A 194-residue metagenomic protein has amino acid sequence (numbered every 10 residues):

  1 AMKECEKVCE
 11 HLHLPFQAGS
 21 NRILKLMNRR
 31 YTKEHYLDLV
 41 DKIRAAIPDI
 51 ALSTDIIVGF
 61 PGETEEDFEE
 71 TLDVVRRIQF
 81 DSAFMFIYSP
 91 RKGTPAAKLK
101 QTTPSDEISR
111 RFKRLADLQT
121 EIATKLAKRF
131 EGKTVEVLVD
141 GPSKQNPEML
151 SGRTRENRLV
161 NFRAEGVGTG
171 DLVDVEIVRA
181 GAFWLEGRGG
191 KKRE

Functional and structural regions predicted by a protein language model:
A1-S82, Y88-E107: Conserved non-cysteine loop/helix-boundary elements of the Radical SAM core domain that shape
K98-E194: Terminal RNA-binding accessory module
